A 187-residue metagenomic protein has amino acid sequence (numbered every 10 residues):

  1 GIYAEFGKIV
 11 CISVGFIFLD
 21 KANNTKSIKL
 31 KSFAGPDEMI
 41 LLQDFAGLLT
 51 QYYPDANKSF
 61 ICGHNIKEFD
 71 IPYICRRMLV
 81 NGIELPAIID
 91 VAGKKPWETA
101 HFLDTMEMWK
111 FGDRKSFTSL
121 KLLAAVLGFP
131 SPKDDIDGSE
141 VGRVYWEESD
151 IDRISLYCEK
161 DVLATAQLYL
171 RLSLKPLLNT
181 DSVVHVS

Functional and structural regions predicted by a protein language model:
G1-G7: Entry/capping segment at the start of metal-dependent catalytic domains with acidic active-site entry clusters
G7-V10, V14-D20, N24-P36, Y53-L156 (+1 more regions): Metal-dependent phosphoesterase core characteristic of DEDDh/y 3'-5' exonuclease domains
M39-A56: Short, basic/hydrophobic alpha-helical segments
H185-S187: Conserved "right-hand" nucleotidyltransferase catalytic core of DNA-directed polymerases
